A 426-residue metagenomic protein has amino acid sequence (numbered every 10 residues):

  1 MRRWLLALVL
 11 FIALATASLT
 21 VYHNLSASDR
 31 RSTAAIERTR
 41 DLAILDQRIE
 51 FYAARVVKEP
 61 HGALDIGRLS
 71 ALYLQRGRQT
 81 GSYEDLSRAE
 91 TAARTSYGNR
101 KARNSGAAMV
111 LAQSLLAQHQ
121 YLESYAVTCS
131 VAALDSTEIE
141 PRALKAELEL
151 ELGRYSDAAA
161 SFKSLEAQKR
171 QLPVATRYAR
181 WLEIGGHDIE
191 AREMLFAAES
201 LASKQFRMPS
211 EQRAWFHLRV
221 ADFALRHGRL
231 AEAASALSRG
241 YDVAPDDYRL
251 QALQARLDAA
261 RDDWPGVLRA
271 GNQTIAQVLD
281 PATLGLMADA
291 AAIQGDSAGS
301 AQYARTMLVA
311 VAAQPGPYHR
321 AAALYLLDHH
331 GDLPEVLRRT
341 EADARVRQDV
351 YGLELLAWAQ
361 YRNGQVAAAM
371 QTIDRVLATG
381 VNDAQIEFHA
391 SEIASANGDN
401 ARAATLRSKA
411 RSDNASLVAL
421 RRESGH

Functional and structural regions predicted by a protein language model:
R2-G106, A126, T405-H426: N-terminal leader/linker segments that initiate helical-solenoid repeat arrays
L45, Q79, L86, Y121 (+8 more regions): TPR-repeat structural position
D46, E50-A53, S87, R94 (+10 more regions): Alpha-solenoid helical repeat scaffolds
A63, R100-A108, L134-R142, K169-R177 (+6 more regions): Generic helix N-cap/helix-start motif at coil->alpha-helix transitions
Y73, T80, L115, E149 (+8 more regions): Residue at a conserved register position within TPR or TPR-like alpha-solenoid repeats
R76, T80-Y83, Q118, L152 (+7 more regions): Structural motif corresponding to the intra-repeat A-B loop/turn of tetratricopeptide repeats
T91-G98, A133, E166-A167, E199-S203 (+6 more regions): Amphipathic alpha-helical segments of tetratricopeptide repeats
